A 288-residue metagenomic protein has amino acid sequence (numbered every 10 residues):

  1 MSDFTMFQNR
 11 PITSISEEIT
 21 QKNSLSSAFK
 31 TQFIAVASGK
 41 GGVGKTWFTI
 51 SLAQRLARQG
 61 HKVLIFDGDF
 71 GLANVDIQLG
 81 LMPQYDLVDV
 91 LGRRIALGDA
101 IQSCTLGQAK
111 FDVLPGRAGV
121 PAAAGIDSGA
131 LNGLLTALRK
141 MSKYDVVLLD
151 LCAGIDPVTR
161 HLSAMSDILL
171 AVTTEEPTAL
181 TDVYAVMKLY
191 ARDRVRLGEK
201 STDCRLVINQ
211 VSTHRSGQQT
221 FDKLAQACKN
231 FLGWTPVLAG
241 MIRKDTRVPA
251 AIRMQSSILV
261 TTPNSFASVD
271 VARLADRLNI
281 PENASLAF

Functional and structural regions predicted by a protein language model:
M1-G42, Q54-R55, H61, D99: Extreme N-terminal, non-catalytic leader segments that precede Walker-type/kinase nucleotide-binding cores
K45: Conserved lysine of the Walker
F48: Hydrophobic positions on the alpha1 helix immediately C-terminal to the Walker A/P-loop
I65-D145, I252-R253: P-loop/Walker-type NTP enzyme "switch/lid" segment
F70-L72, A118-P121, G154, E176-T178 (+2 more regions): Conserved nucleotide-binding/hydrolysis micro-motifs of P-loop NTPases
L151-G240: Conserved catalytic-core segment of NTP-binding enzymes
K229-I258, V271: Beta-strand-loop-alpha "switch" segments that mediate conformational coupling across diverse proteins
R253-F288: NTP-binding/hydrolysis catalytic cores, primarily Walker-type P-loop NTPases
